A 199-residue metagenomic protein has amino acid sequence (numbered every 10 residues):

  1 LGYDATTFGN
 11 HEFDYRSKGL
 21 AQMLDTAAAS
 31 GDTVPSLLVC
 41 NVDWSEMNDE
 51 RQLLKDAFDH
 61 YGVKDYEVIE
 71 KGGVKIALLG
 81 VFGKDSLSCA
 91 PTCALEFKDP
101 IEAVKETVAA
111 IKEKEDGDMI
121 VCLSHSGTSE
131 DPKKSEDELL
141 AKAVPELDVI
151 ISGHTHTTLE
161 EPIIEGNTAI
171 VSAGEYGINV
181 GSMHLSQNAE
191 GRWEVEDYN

Functional and structural regions predicted by a protein language model:
L1-N199: Acidic, metal/ion-coordinating pockets
